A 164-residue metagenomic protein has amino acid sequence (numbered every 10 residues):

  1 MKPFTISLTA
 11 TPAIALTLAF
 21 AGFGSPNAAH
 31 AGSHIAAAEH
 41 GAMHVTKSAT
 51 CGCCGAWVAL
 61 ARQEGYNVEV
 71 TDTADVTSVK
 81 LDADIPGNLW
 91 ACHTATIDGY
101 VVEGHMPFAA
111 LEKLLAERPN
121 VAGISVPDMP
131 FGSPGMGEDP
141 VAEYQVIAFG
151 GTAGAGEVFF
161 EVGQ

Functional and structural regions predicted by a protein language model:
M1-T5: Positively charged n-region of N-terminal signal peptides that target proteins for export
I6, G22-S25, E161: Generic detector of N-terminal low-structure segments
T9-G22: Bacterial N-terminal signal peptides
F20-H34: Signal peptide processing junction and immediate N-terminal pro/mature segment of secreted/exported proteins
A36-E64: Local sequence-structure signature of Cys/Sec-based thiol-disulfide redox active-site neighborhoods
T46-S48, T71-A74, H105, P127-M129: Active-site-proximal beta-strand/loop segments in catalytic clefts of secreted hydrolases
C53-I97: N-terminal, post-signal-peptide region of Sec/Tat-exported proteins
D82, N88-Q164: Thiol/selenol-based redox catalytic cores and closely related redox-interacting motifs
